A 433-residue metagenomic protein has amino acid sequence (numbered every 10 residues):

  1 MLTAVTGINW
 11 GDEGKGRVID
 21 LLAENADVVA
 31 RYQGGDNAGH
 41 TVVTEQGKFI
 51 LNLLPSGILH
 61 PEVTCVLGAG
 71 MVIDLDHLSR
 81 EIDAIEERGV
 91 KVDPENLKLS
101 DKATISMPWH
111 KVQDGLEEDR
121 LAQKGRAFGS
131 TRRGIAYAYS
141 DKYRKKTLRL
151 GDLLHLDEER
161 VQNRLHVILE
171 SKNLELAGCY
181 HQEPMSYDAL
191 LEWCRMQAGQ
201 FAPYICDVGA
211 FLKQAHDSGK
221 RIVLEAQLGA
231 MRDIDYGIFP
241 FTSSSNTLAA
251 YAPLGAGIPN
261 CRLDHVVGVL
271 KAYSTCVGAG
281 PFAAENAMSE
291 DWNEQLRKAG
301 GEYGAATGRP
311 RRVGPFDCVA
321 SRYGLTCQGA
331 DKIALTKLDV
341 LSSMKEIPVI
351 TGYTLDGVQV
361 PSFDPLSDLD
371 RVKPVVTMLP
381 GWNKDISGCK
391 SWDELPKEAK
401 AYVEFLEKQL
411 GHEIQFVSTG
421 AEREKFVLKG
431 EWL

Functional and structural regions predicted by a protein language model:
M1-L433: Non-transmembrane, aqueous-exposed alpha-helical and coiled segments at domain scale
